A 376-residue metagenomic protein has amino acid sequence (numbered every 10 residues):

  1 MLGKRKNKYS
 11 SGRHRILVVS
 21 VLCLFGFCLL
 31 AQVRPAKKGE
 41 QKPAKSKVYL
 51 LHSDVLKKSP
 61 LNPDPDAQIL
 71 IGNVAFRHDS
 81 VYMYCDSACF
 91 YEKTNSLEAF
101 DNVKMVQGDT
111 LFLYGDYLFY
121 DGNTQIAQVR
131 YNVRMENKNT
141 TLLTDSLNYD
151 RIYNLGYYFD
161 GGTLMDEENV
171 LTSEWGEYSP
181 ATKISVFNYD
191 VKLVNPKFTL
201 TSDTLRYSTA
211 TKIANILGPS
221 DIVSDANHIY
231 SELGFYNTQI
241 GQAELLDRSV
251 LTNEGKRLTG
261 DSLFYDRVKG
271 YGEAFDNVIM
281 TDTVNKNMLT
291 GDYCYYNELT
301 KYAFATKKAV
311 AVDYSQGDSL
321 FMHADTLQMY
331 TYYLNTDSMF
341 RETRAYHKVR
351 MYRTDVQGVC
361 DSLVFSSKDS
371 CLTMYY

Functional and structural regions predicted by a protein language model:
M1-K38: Bacterial Sec-dependent N-terminal signal peptides
Q32-Y376: N-terminal amphipathic/hydrophobic interface segments
